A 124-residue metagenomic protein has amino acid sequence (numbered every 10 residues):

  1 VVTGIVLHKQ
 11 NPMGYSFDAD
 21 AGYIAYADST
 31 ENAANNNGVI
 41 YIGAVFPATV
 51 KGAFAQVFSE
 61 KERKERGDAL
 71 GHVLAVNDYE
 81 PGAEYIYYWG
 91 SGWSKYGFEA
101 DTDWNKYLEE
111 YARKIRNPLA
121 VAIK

Functional and structural regions predicted by a protein language model:
V2-A21: Acidic (Asp/Glu-rich), glycine- and aromatic
V6, S29, V45, G90-G92: Structured loops at beta-to-helix junctions and adjacent beta-edge loops in soluble globular domains
H8-P12, E31, S94-Y96: Generic "edge-of-domain/loop-turn" microfeature
Y15-S16, A27-E31, Y111-R116: Glycine-rich loops and low-complexity Gly/Arg-rich segments that provide flexible linkers or classic glycine-based
G22-F54: A recognition module on extended beta-rich or small alphabeta surfaces enriched in W/G with H and D/E
K51-K124: Beta-strand-rich recognition/accessory modules
